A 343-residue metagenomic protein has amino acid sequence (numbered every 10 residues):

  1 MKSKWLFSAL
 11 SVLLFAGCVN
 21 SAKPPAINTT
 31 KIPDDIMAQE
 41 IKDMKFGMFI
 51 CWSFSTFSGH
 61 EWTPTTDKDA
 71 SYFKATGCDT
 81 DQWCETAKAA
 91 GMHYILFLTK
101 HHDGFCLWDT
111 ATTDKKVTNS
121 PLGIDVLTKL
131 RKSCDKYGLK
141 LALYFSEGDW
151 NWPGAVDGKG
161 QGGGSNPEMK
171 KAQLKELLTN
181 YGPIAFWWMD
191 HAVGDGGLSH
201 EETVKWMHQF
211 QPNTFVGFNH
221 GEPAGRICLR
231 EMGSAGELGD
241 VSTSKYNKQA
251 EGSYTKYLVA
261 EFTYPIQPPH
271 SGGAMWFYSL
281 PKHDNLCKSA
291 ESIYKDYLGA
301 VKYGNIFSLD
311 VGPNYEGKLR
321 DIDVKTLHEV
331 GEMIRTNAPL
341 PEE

Functional and structural regions predicted by a protein language model:
M1-F7: Bacterial N-terminal signal peptides that target proteins for export
A16-G17: C-terminal motif of bacterial Sec signal peptides marking the signal peptidase cleavage site
K23-E343: Mature catalytic domains of secreted/periplasmic carbohydrate-active enzymes
